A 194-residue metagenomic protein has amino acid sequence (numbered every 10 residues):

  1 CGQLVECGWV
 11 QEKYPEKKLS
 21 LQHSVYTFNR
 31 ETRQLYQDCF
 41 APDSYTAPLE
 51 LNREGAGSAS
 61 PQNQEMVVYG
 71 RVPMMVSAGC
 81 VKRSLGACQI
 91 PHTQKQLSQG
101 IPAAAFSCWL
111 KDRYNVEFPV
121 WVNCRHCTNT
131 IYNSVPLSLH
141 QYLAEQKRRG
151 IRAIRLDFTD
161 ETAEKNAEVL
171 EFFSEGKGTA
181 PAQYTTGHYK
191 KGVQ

Functional and structural regions predicted by a protein language model:
C1-Q194: Active-site pocket-lining/capping segments in soluble small-molecule metabolic enzymes
